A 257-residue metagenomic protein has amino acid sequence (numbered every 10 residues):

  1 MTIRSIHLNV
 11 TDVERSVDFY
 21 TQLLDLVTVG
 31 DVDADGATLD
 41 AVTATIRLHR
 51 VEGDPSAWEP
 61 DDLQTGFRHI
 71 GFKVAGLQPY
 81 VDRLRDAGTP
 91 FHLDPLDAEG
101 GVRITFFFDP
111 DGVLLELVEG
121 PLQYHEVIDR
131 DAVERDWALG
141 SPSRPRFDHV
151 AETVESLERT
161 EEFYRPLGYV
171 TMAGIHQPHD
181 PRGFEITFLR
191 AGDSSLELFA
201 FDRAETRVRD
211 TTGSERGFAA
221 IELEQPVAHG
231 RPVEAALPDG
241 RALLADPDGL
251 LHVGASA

Functional and structural regions predicted by a protein language model:
M1-V17, F67-I70, G120-E161, L167-I175 (+2 more regions): N-terminal beta-strand motif that seeds the catalytic metal site of vicinal oxygen chelate
T2-T11, A37-A44, A57-R83, R103-F108 (+4 more regions): Vicinal oxygen chelate
R4-R47, D97, E152-S195, D202: Core segments of cupin and vicinal oxygen chelate
V27-G30, E52, V81, G88 (+2 more regions): Generic low-complexity, intrinsically disordered sequence content enriched in small uncharged/hydrophobic residues
V32-D33, H49-E52, A57-D61, L96 (+4 more regions): Short, tandemly repeated low-complexity microdomains enriched for cysteine and small residues
V81-S143, A173-R190, S195-E197, V227-A257: Vicinal oxygen chelate
